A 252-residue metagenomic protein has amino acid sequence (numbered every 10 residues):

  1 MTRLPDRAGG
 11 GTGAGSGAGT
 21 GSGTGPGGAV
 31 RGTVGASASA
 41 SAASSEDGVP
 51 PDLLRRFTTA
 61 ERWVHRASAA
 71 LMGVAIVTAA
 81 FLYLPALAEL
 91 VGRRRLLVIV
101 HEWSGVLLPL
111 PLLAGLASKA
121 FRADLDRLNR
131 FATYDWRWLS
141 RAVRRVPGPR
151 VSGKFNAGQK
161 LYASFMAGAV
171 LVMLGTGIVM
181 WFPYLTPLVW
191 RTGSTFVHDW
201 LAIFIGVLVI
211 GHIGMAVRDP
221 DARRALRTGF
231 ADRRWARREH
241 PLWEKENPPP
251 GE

Functional and structural regions predicted by a protein language model:
M1-G13, G17-T20, T24-E252: Membrane-embedded alpha-helical bundles that constitute the cytochrome b-like, heme-associated redox core of multi-pass
